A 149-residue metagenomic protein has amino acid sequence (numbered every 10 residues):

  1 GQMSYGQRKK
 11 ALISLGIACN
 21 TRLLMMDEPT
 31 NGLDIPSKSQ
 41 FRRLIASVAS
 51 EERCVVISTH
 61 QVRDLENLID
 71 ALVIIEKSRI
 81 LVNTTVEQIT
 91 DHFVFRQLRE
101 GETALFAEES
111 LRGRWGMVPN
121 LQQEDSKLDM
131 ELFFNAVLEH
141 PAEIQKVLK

Functional and structural regions predicted by a protein language model:
M3-K10, I35: ABC ATPase nucleotide-binding domain "signature motif"
I13: Hydrophobic anchor residue at the start of the ABC signature
L24-E28: Catalytic Walker B motif of ABC-type/P-loop ATPase nucleotide-binding domains
K38-E51: Helical segment within the ABC ATPase nucleotide-binding domain
S58-H60: H-loop (His-switch) motif in ABC-type P-loop NTPases
E87-K149: ABC ATPase nucleotide-binding domains
